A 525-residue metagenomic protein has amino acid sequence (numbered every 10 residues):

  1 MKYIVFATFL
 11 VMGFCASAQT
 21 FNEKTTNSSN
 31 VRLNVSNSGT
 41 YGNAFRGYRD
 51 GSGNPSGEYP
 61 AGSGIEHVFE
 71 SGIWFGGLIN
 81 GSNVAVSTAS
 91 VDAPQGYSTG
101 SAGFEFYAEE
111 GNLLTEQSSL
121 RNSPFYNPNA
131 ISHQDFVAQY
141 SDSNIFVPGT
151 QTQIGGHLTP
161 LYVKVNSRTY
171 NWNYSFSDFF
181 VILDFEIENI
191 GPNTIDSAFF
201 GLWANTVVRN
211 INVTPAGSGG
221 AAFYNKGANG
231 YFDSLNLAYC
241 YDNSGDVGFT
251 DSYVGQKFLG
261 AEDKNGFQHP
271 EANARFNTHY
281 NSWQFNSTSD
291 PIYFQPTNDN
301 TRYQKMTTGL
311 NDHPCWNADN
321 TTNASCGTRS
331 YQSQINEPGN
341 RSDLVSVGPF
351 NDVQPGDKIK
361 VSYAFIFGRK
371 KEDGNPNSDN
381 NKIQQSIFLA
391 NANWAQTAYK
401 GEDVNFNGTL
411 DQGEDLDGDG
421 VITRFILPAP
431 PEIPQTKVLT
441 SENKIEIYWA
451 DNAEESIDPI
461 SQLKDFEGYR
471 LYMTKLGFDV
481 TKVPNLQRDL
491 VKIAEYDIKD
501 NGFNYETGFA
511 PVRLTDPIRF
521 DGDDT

Functional and structural regions predicted by a protein language model:
M1-N22: Bacterial Sec-dependent N-terminal signal peptides
Q19-T525: Extracellular/surface-associated beta-sandwich interaction domains
